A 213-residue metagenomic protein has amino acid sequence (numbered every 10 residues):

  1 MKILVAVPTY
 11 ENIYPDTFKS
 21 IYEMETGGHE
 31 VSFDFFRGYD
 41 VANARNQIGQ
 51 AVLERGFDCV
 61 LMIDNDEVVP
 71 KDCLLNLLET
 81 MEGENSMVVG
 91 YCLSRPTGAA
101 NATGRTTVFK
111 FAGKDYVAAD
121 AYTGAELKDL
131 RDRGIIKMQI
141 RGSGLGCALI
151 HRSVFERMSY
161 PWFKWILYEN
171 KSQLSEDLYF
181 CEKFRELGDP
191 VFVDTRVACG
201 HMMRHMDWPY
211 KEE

Functional and structural regions predicted by a protein language model:
M1, R152-S153, R157-E213: C-terminal catalytic/acceptor-binding lobe
M1-Y39, N43: N-proximal low-complexity "stem/linker" segments adjacent to membrane-targeting elements
E30, D66, P190: Residue-level detector of anion-binding/catalytic polar loops
F35-R37, Y91, T195: Residue-level recognition of beta-strand->loop/alpha-helix junctions
N46-C59: Active-site nucleotide-sugar/metal-binding loop of Leloir-type enzymes
G49, P70-I166: Conserved catalytic core of nucleotide-sugar-dependent glycosyltransferases
F57-V68: Short beta-strand-to-loop acidic/aromatic patch adjacent to the donor-nucleotide binding site
C59, N85-M87, V191: Short, Asp-centered acidic motifs that coordinate Mg2+ and/or phosphate in catalytic or ligand-binding sites
